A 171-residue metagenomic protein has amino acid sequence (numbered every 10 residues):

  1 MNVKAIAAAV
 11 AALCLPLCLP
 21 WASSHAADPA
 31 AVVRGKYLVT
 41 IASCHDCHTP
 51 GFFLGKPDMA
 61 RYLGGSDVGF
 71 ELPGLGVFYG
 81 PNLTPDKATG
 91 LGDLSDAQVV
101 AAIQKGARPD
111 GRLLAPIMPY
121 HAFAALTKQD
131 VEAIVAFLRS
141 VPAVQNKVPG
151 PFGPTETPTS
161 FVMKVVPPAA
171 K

Functional and structural regions predicted by a protein language model:
M1-A11: Bacterial N-terminal signal peptides that target proteins for export
A9-P20: Bacterial N-terminal signal peptides
A22-A26: Boundary at the C-terminal end of the N-terminal hydrophobic targeting segment
D28-A30, T49-F78, P109-K171: Flexible coil segments in periplasmic/lumen-exposed cytochrome c-class electron-transfer proteins
G35, I41-G51, V99, I134 (+1 more regions): The canonical Cys-X-X-Cys-His
V39-I41, F78-G80, L94, L113-A115: Extracytoplasmic
F70-V99: Mid-chain, structured segments of secreted extracytoplasmic proteins
A88-A97, A101-A107, Y120-F123, V135: A structural feature that tracks compact, well-ordered secondary-structure segments with a strong bias toward
